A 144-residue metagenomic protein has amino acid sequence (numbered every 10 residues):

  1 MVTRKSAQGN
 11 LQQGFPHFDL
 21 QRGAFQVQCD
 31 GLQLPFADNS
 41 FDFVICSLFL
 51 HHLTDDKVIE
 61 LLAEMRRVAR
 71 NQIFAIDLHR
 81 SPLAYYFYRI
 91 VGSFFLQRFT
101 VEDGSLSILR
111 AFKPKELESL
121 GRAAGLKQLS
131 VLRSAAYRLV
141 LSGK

Functional and structural regions predicted by a protein language model:
L20-P35: Conserved SAM-binding strand-loop segment of SAM-dependent methyltransferases
I45: A conserved beta-strand element that flanks and buttresses the S-adenosyl-L-methionine
H51-L53: A short His-aromatic
M65-H79: Conserved beta-strand signature within the Rossmann-like core of class I S-adenosyl-L-methionine
L78-A124, L129-S130: C-terminal alpha-helical "lid/dimerization" subdomain adjacent to the S-adenosyl-L-methionine
R122-K144: Core SAM-dependent methyltransferase catalytic element
